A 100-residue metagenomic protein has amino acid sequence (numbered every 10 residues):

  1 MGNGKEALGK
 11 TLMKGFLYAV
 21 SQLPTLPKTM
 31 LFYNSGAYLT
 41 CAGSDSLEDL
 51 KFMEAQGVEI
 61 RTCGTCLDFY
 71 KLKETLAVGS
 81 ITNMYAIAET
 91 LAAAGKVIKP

Functional and structural regions predicted by a protein language model:
M1-G43: Conserved mixed alpha/beta catalytic, RNA-binding, or beta-rich assembly cores of soluble enzyme, regulatory
L17, L47-K51, A88: Short amphipathic alpha-helical segments and helix-helix/interface helices
S46-L72: A glycine-rich helix N-cap at a beta->alpha junction
E54, L91-A92: Anion (oxyanion) recognition and catalysis
R61, V78, L91: Ligand-binding beta-strand-loop-alpha-helix segment within the catalytic cores of soluble metabolic enzymes
V78-A86: Short acidic-hydrophobic, aromatic-tinged amphipathic segments that line or gate anion-handling sites
A92-K99: C-terminal binding/interaction regions
